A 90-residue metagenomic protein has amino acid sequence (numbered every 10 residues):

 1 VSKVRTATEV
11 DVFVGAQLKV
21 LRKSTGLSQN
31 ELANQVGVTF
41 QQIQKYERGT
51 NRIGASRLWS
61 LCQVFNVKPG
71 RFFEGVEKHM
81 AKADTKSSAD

Functional and structural regions predicted by a protein language model:
S2-S24: A short, Lys/Arg-rich alpha-helix, primarily the initiator
A16-E31, Q35, S60: Short basic helix-loop element that most often maps to the first helix and adjoining turn of HTH DNA-binding modules
L18, L32-A33, I43-Y46, F72: Conserved hydrophobic/aromatic packing and binding residues within compact polymer-binding modules
V36-I53: Recognition helix of helix-turn-helix/homeodomain-like DNA-binding domains that insert into the DNA major groove
T50-Q63: Short, basic-rich loop-to-helix N-cap that marks the start of a DNA-contacting helix
N66-A83: Short C-terminal boundary/hinge segments that cap the last helix of small helical domains
T85-D90: Helix-turn-helix/homeodomain-like alpha-helical modules used for DNA recognition and transcription-factor dimerization
